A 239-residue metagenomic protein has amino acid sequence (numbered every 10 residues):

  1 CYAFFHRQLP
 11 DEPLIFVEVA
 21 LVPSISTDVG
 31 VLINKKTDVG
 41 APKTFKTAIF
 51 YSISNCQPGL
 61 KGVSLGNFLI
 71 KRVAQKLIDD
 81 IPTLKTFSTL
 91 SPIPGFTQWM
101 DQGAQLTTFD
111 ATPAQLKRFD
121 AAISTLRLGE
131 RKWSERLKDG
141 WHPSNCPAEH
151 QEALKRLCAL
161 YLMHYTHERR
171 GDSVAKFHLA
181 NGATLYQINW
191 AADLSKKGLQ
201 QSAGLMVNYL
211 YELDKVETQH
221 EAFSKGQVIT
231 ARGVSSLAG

Functional and structural regions predicted by a protein language model:
C1-G239: Extended, composition-driven regions rather than compact fold-specific motifs
